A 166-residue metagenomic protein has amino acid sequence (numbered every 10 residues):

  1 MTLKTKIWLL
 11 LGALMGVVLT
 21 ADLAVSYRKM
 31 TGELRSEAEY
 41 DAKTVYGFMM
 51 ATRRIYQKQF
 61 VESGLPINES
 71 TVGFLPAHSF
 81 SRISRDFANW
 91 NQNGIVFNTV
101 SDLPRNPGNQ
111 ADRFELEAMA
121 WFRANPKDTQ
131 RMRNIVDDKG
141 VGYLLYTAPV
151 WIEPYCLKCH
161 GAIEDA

Functional and structural regions predicted by a protein language model:
M1-R28: Extreme N-terminal signal-anchor transmembrane helix of membrane signaling/transducer proteins, especially in bacteria
K6, L34-E37, V150-I152: Long, amphipathic alpha-helical coupling/dimerization segments that relay conformational signals between
V25-M50: Juxtamembrane membrane-water interface segments immediately C-terminal to a transmembrane helix
F48-R54, K58-E153: Extracytoplasmic ligand-binding sensor domains of the Cache superfamily
V150-A166: The canonical Cys-X-X-Cys-His
